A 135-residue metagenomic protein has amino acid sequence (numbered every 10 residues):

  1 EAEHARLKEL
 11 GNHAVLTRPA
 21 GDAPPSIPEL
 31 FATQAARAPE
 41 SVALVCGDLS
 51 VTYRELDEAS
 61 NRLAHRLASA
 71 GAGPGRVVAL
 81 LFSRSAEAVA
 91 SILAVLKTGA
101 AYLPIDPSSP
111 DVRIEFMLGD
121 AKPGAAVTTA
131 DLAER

Functional and structural regions predicted by a protein language model:
E1, L16-R135: Carrier-protein-dependent adenylate-forming modules in NRPS/ANL systems
